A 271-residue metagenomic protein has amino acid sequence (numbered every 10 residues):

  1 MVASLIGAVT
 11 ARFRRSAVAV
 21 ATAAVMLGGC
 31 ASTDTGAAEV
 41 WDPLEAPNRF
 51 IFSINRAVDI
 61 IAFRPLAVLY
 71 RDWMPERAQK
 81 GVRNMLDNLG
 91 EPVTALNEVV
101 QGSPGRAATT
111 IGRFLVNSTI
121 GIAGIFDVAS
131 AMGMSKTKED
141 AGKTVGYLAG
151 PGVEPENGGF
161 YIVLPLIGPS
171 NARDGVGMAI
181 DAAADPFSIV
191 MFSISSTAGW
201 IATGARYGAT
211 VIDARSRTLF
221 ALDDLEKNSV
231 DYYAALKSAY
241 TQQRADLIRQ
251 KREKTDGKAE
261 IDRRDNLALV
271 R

Functional and structural regions predicted by a protein language model:
V2-V20: Bacterial N-terminal signal peptides that target proteins for export
A24-P47, A57: Bacterial Sec signal peptide processing site at the extreme N-terminus
I61-R77: Membrane interface segments of multi-pass transport proteins and intramembrane proteases
K80: A small/polar active-site loop signature that marks catalytic segments
R83-M85: Beta-rich strand-turn-strand
N88-R173: Mid-length scaffold segments of soluble, non-membrane domains
Y147-R271: A structured, mid-to-C-terminal "fold-capping" secondary-structure block
